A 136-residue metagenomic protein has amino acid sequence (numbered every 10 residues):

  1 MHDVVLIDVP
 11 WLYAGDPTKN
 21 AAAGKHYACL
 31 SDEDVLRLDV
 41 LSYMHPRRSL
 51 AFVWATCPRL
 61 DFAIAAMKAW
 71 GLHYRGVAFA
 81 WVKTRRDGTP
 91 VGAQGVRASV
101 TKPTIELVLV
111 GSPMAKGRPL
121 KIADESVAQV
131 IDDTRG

Functional and structural regions predicted by a protein language model:
M1-G136: Class I S-adenosyl-L-methionine-dependent methyltransferase catalytic core
